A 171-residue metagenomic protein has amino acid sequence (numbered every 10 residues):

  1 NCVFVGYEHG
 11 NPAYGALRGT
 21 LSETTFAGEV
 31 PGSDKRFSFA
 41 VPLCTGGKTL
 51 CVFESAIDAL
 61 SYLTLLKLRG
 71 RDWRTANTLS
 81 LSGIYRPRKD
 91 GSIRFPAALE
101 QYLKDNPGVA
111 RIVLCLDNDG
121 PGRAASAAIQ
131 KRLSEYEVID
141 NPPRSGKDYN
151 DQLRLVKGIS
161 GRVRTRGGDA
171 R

Functional and structural regions predicted by a protein language model:
N1-C44: Basic, glycine-enriched DNA-binding surface that flanks or lies within the catalytic cores of DNA
V3-V5, L50-F53: Short pre-functional
V30-P31, F53, I93-R94: Conserved phosphate-coordination/catalytic loops
G46-L50, R111-V113: Short active-site oxyanion
E54-S55, N118: Helix N-cap/beta->alpha junction signal
I57-S61: Short amphipathic alpha-helical face segments that pack within enzyme cores and frequently flank/anchor catalytic
T64-R171: TOPRIM fold recognition
